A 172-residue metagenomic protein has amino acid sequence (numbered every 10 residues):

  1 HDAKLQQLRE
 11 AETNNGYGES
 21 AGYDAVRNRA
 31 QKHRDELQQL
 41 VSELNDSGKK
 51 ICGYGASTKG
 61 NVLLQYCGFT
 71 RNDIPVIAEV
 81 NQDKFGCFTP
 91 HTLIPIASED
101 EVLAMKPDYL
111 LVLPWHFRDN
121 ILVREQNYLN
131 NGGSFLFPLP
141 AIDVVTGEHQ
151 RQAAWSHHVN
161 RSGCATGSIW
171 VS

Functional and structural regions predicted by a protein language model:
H1, H33, N61, H91 (+3 more regions): Histidine (H) residue identity feature
H1-L5, N81, E125: Short, structured coil/loop segments at alpha-helix boundaries
H1-R29: Flexible, glycine-/basic-rich loop-and-beta segments that form/coincide with the SAM-dependent methyltransferase
L5, P114, T166-S168: Intrinsically disordered, low-complexity regions
G18-D46: Flexible, polar/low-complexity N-terminal or interdomain linker segments that lie immediately upstream of folded
R34, Q82, R151-A153: Intrinsically disordered, low-complexity segments enriched in glycine/proline and serine/threonine
L40-L122, N131: A solvent-exposed beta-alpha-beta segment
R118-R124, N130-S172: Non-catalytic N-terminal targeting/anchoring module and adjacent flexible stem/linker that precedes the structured
